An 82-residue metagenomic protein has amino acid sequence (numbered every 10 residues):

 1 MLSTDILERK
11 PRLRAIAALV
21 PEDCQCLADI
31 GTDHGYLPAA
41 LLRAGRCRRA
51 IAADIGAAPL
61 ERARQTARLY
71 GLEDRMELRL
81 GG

Functional and structural regions predicted by a protein language model:
M1-Q25, A39: S-adenosyl-L-methionine
C24-D33: Conserved class I S-adenosyl-L-methionine
Q25, G45-R48, D74-M76: A structural micro-motif
H34-C47: Conserved SAM-binding loop of SAM-dependent methyltransferases across substrates and taxa, primarily the Class I
R49-D54: Conserved SAM-binding motif I beta-strand of class I
G56-A58: Conserved SAM/SAH-binding beta-strand->alpha-helix loop
R64-G82: S-adenosyl-L-methionine
